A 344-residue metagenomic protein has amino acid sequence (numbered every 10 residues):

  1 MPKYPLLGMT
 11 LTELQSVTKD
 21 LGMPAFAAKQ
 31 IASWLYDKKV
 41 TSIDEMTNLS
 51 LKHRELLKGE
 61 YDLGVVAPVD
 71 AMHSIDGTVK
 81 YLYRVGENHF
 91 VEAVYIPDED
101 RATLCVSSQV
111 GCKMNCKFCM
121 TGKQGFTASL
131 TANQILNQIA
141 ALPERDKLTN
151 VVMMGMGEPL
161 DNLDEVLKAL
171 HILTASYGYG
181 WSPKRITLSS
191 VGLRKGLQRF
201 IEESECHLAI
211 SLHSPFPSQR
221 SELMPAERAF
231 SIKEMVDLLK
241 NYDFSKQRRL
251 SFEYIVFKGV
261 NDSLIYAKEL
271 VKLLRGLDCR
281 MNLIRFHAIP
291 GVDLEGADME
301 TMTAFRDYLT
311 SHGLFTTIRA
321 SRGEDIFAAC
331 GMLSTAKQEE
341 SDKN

Functional and structural regions predicted by a protein language model:
M1-V91, K240-R249, V256-N344: Auxiliary Fe-S-binding modules of radical SAM enzymes
S74, S107-S108, S189, S211: Short linear Ser/Thr-Pro motifs
V79, V91, A102-V106, M114 (+1 more regions): Generic beta-strand structural signal
E87-I96, D100-R101: P-loop NTP-binding catalytic core
P97-Q134: Canonical Radical SAM [4Fe-4S] cluster-binding loop centered on the CxxxCxxC motif and its immediate flanking residues
N133, N137-R145: Ferredoxin-type iron-sulfur electron-transfer modules in oxidoreductases and energy-metabolism complexes
P143-N150, G155-R319: Conserved AdoMet/S-adenosylmethionine-binding subsite of the radical SAM
